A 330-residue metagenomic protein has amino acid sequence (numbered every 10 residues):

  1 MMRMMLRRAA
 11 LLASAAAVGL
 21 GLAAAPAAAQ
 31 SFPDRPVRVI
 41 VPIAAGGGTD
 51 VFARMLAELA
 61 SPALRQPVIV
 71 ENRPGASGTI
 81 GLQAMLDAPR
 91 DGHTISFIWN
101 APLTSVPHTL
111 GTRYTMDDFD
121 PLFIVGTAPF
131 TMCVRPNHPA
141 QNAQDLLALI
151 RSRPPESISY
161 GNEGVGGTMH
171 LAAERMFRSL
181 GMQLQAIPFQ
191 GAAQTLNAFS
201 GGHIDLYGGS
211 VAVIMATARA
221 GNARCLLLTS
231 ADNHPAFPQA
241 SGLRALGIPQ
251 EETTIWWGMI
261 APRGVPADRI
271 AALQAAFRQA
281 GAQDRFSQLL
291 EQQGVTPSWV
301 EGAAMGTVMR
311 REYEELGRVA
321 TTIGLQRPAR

Functional and structural regions predicted by a protein language model:
M2-S14: N-terminal secretory signal peptides and thylakoid transit peptides that target proteins across membranes
A23-P26: N-terminal signal peptide c-region/cleavage motif recognized by signal peptidases
A29-D118, S157, M169, G181-G208 (+3 more regions): N-terminal (or domain-start) structured segment
D34-P36, R178-M182, R219, A267-R330: An extracytoplasmic/periplasmic, membrane-proximal ligand-sensing/linker region
V37-V39, G46, A53, V70 (+13 more regions): Residue-level signal for nonpolar/aromatic packing positions in well-ordered secondary structure
D87-H93, N100, P107-Q194, L243-A245 (+1 more regions): Hinge/capping helix and adjacent helix->loop/strand transition within the periplasmic-binding protein
A101-G111, H170, R175-S179, L206-A240 (+1 more regions): A ligand-binding cleft/hinge motif common to bilobed small-molecule-binding domains
T115-V125, Q183-I187, D205, M215-E252 (+1 more regions): Short beta-strand->loop
